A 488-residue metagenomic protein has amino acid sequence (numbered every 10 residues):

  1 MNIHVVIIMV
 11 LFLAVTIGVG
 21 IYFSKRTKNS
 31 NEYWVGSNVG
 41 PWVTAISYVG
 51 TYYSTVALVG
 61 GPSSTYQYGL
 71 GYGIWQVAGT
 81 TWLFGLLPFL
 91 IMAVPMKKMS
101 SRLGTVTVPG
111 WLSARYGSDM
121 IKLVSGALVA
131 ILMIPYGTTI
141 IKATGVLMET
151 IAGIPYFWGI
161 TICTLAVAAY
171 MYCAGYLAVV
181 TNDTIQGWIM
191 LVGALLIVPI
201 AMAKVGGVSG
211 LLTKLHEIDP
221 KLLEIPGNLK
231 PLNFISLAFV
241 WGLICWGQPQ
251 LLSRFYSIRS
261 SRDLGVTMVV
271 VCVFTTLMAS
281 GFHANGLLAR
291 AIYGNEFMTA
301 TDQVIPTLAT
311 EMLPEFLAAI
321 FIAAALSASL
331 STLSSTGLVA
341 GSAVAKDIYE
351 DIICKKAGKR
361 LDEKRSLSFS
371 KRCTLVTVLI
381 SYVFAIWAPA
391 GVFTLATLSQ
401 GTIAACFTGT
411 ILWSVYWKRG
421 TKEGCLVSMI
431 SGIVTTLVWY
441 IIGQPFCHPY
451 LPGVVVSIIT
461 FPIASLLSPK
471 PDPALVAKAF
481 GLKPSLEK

Functional and structural regions predicted by a protein language model:
M1-K488: Membrane-embedded helix-loop-helix hairpins and adjacent transmembrane boundary segments in multi-pass transporters
